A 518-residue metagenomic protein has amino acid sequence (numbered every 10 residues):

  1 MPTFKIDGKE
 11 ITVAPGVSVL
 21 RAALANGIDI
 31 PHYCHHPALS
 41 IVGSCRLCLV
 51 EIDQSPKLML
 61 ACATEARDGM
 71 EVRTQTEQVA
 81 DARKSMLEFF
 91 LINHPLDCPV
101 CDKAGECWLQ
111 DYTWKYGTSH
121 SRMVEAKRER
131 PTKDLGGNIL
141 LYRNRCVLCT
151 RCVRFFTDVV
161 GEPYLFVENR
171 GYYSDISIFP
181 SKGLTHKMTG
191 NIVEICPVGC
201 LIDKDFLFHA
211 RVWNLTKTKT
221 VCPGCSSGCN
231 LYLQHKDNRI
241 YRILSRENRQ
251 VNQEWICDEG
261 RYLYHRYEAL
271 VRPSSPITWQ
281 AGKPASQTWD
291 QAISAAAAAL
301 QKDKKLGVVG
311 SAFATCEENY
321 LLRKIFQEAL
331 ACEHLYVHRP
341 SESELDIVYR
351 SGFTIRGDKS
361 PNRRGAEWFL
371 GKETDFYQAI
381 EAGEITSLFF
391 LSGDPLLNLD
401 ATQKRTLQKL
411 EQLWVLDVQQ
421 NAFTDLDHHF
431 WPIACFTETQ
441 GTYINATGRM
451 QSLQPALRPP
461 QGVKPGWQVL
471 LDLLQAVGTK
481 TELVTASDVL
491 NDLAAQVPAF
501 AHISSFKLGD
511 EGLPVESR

Functional and structural regions predicted by a protein language model:
M1-T12, G16, L24, H36 (+4 more regions): N-terminal export/assembly segments and adjacent metallocofactor-ligating motifs of anaerobic energy-metabolism
P15-G16, G43, D425-L426: Short glycine/proline-enriched turns and hinge-like loops at secondary-structure junctions
S18-R21, R151, Q468, D472: Short amphipathic alpha-helical face segments that pack within enzyme cores and frequently flank/anchor catalytic
V19-D53: A basic, amphipathic helix-loop patch mediating RNA/tRNA/ribosome contacts
C34-H36, C45, L60-A61, F208 (+2 more regions): Short beta-alpha junctions and helix-cap segments that line functional grooves
C62-A66: Structured interaction patches on ligand/partner-binding surfaces of diverse proteins
N319, I325, A329-H502, F506: Non-catalytic alpha/beta scaffold blocks inside enzyme catalytic domains
I503-R518: Acidic, Ser/Thr-rich low-complexity intrinsically disordered segments
